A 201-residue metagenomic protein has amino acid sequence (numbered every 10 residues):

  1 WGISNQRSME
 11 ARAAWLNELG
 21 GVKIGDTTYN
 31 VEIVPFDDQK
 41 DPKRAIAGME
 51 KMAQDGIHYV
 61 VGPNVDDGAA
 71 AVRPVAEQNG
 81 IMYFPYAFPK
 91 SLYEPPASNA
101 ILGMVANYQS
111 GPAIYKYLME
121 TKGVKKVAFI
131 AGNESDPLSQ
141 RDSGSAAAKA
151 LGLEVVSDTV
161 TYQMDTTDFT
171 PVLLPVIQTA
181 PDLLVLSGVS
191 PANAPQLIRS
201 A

Functional and structural regions predicted by a protein language model:
W1-I24, D142-A150: Short, polar/charged alpha-helical segment
W1-R7, V22-E94, T161-F169, P191-A192: Beta-alpha junction/loop-to-helix N-cap segments that form part of ligand/metal-binding clefts
N17-G20, K122, A180: Structural motif corresponding to the C-terminal cap of alpha-helices
K43, I57-V160: Extracytoplasmic ligand/sensor domains, especially the bilobed periplasmic-binding protein
I46, A53, M119-E120, I177: Non-catalytic positions within long, well-ordered alpha-helices that form the structural scaffold/packing of enzyme
Q78, R141-A201: Extracellular/periplasmic bilobed ligand-binding domains
